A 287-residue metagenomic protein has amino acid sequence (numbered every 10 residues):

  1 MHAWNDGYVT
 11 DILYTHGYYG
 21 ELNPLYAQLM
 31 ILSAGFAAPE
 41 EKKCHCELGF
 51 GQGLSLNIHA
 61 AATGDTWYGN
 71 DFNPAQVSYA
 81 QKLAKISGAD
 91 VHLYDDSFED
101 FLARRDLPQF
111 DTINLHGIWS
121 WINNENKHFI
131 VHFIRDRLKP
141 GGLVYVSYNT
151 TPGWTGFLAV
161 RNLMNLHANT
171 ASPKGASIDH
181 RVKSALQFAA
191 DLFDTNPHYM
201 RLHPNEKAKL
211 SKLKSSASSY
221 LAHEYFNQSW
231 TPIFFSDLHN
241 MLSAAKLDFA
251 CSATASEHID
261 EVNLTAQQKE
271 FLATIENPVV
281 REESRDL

Functional and structural regions predicted by a protein language model:
M1-R105, P152-A159: N-terminal charged/capping segments associated with class I S-adenosyl-L-methionine
L48, N70, D96, H116 (+2 more regions): Generic beta-strand/beta-sheet core signal
A84, Q109, H128-V131, L158-A168 (+2 more regions): Short secondary-structure boundary/capping segments
A103-I113: A short acidic, Gly/Pro-enriched loop at the edge of an enzyme's catalytic core that lines a small-molecule cofactor
D111-N126: A short SAM/SAH-binding and catalytic strip from SAM-dependent methyltransferases
H128-P140: A short glycine-rich, Lys/Arg-flanked "PGG" loop and its adjoining helix->strand segment in the class I
Y145-H198: Conserved class I S-adenosyl-L-methionine
P197-L287: Rossmann-like AdoMet/SAM-dependent catalytic core
